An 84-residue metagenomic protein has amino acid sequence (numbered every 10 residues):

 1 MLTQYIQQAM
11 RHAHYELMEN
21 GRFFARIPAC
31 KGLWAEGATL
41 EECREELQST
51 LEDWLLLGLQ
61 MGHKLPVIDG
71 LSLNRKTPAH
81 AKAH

Functional and structural regions predicted by a protein language model:
M1-H12, N20, E45-H84: Short, charged, surface-exposed hinge/linker loops at domain edges that act as mobile lids or interdomain connectors
R11, F23, L33-A35: Structural detector for hydrophobic anchor residues on beta-strands
Y15-C30: Short aromatic-glycine-(Arg/Gly/Cys) micro-motifs in beta-strand/loop hairpins
K31-E41: A short, exposed loop/beta-hairpin motif centered on an aromatic-Gly-Thr core
